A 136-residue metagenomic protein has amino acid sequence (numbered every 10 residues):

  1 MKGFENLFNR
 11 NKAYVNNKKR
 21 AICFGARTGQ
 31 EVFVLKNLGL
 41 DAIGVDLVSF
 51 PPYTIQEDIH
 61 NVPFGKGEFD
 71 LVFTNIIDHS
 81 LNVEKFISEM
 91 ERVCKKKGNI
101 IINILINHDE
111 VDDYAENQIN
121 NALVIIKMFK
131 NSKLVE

Functional and structural regions predicted by a protein language model:
M1-K19: Conserved alpha-helix/loop element of class I SAM-dependent methyltransferases that forms part of the SAM/SAH-binding
K19-N61: Class I SAM-dependent methyltransferase SAM/SAH-binding core
H60-V72: A short acidic, Gly/Pro-enriched loop at the edge of an enzyme's catalytic core that lines a small-molecule cofactor
D70-V83: A short SAM/SAH-binding and catalytic strip from SAM-dependent methyltransferases
E84-N99: A short glycine-rich, Lys/Arg-flanked "PGG" loop and its adjoining helix->strand segment in the class I
K97-N107: Conserved beta-strand signature within the Rossmann-like core of class I S-adenosyl-L-methionine
N107, V111-E136: Conserved Class I S-adenosyl-L-methionine
